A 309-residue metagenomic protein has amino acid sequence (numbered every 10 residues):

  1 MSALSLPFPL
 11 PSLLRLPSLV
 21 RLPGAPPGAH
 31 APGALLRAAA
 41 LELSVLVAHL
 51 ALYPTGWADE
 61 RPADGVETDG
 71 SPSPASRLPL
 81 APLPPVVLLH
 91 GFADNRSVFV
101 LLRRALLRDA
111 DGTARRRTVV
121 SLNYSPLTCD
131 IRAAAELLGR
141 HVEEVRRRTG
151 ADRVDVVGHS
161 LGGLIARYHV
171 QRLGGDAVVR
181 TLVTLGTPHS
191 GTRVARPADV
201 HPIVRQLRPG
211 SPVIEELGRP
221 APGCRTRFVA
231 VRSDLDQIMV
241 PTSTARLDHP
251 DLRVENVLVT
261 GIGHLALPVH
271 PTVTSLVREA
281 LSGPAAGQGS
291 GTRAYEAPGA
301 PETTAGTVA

Functional and structural regions predicted by a protein language model:
M1-V86, V100-R104, G112-R115, G289-A309: Flexible, membrane-associating and regulatory peripheral segments of lipid-active enzymes
P82-P84, P222-F228, D251-E255: Short, proline-enriched alpha-helix->beta-strand connector loops that line the catalytic pocket of alpha/beta-hydrolase
V87-S97, L101, A105-L107, T113-T226 (+4 more regions): Serine-dependent carboxylesterase/thioesterase catalytic core of lipase-like alpha/beta-hydrolase/SGNH enzymes
L102, V240-L247: Short alpha-helix in the alpha/beta-hydrolase fold that links the catalytic acid
R115-V120, P250-L267, V277: Catalytic histidine neighborhood in serine/cysteine hydrolases with alpha/beta-hydrolase-type architecture
I131, I262-P271, E296: Catalytic histidine-centered segment of alpha/beta-hydrolase-like enzymes
P222-C224, L281, A286: Alpha/beta hydrolase fold serine-hydrolase catalytic domain that processes acyl esters and thioesters
P268-S282: Post-His helix in hydrolase/transferase enzymes
